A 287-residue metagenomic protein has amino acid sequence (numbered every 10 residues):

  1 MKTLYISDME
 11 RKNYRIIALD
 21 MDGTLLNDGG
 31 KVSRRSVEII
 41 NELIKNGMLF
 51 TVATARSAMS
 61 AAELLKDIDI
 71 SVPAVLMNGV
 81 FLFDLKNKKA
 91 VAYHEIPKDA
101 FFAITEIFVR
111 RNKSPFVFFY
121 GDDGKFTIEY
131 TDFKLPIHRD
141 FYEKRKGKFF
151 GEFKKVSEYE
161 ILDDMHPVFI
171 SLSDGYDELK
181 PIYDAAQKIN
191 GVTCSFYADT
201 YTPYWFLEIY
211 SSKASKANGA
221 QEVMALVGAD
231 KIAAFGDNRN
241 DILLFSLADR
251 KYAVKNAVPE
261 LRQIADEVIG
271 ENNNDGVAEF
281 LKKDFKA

Functional and structural regions predicted by a protein language model:
M1-L19, E38, D67, K231: Non-catalytic pre-domain segments flanking phosphatase-related domains
S7-R15, S33, F206-A287: Mg2+-dependent phosphoryl-transfer enzymes with acidic/Ser/Thr/Gly-rich catalytic loops
N13-G29, I104, F245: Asp-based phosphoryl-transfer active-site loop
G30-N46, Y93-A100, F153-K155, S211-L226 (+1 more regions): Short, acidic loop-to-helix structural element flanking the phosphoryl-transfer center in phosphate-processing enzymes
K31-F141: Active-site phosphate-binding/coordination module
I68-I70, N78, I189-N190, L247-A248 (+1 more regions): Short, structured coil segments at secondary-structure junctions
S71-M77, T193-S195, K251-N256, I269-E271: Short hydrophobic/aromatic-enriched beta-strand-loop microsegments
G121-F235, R239: Conserved acidic, metal-coordinating active-site core of Asp-based, Mg2+-dependent phosphoryl-transfer enzymes
